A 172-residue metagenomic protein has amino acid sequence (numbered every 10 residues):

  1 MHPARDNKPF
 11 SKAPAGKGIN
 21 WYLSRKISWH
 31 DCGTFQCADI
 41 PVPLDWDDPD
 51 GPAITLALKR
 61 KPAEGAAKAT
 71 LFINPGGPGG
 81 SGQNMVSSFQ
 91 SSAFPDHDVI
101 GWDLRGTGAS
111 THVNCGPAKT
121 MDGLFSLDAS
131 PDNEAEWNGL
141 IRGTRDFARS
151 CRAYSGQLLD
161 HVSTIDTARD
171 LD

Functional and structural regions predicted by a protein language model:
D6-D172: Gly/Pro-rich cap/lid or specificity-loop segments adjacent to the active site
